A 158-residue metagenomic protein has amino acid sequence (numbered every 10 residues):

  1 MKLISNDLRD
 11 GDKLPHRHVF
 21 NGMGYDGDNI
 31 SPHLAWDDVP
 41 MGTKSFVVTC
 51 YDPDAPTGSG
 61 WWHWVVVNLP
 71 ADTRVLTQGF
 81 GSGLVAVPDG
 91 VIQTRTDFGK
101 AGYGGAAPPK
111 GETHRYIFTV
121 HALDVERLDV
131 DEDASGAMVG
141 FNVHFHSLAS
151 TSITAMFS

Functional and structural regions predicted by a protein language model:
M1-S158: N-terminus-centered regions that define maturation/targeting leaders and the start of the first functional domain
